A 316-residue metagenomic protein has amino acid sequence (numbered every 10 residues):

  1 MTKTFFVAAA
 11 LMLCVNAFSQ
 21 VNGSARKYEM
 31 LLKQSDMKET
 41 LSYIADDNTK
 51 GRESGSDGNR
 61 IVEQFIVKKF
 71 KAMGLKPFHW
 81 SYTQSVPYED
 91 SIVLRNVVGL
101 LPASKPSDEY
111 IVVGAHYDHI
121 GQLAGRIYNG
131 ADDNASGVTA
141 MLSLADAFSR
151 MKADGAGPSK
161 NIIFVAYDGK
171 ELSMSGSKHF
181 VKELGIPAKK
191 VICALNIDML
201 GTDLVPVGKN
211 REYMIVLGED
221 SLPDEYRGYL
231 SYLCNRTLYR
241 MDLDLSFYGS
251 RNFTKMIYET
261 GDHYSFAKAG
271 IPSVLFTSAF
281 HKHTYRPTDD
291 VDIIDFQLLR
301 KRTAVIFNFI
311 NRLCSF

Functional and structural regions predicted by a protein language model:
M1-S24: Bacterial Sec-dependent N-terminal signal peptides
V21-R26, L31-I61, M73, T83 (+1 more regions): N-terminal capping segment at the start of a domain
L31-T49, K69, M73, P77 (+1 more regions): Catalytic-core environment of secreted peptidases
L32, D36-Y43, D57-A72, S81 (+6 more regions): Extracytoplasmic/secreted proteins, especially bacterial periplasmic and envelope-associated proteins
N48-G51, F70, K76-P77, D90-I92 (+7 more regions): Solvent-exposed loop/turn segments at secondary-structure junctions within structured extracellular/periplasmic domains
R52-P102, D244: A non-catalytic alpha/beta surface segment that caps or lines the substrate-entry region of metallo-dependent hydrolase
I92-N96, G121, G125-Y229, Y258: Acidic/histidine-rich catalytic neighborhood of metal-dependent amide-processing enzymes
D203-F316: Active-site-adjacent substrate-binding region of metalloamidase/peptidase-like peptide-processing proteins
